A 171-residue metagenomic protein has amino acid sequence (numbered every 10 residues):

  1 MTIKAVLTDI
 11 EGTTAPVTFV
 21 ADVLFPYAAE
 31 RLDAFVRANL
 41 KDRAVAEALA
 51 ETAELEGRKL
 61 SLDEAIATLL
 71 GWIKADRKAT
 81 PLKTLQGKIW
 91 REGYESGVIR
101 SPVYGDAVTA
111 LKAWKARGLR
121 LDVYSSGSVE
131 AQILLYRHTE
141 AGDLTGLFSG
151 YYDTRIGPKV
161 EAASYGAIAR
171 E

Functional and structural regions predicted by a protein language model:
T2-D22: Asp-based phosphoryl-transfer active-site loop
I3, G118, F148-S149: Short, well-ordered alpha-helix to beta-strand connector turns
T13-T14, A21, W90-R91, S128-A131: Short, solvent-exposed loop/turn segments at secondary-structure junctions
T18-G71: Conserved phosphoryl-transfer catalytic core
E56-G105: Metal-dependent phosphoesterase signature
K83, Y104-V108, A162-G166: Short, well-ordered alpha-helical scaffold segments within catalytic/effector domains
G87, S96-E140: Substrate-recognition element of Asp-dependent hydrolases with the DxDx(T/V) motif
S128-E171: Substrate-recognition "cap/lid" segment bordering the active-site pocket of phosphatases
